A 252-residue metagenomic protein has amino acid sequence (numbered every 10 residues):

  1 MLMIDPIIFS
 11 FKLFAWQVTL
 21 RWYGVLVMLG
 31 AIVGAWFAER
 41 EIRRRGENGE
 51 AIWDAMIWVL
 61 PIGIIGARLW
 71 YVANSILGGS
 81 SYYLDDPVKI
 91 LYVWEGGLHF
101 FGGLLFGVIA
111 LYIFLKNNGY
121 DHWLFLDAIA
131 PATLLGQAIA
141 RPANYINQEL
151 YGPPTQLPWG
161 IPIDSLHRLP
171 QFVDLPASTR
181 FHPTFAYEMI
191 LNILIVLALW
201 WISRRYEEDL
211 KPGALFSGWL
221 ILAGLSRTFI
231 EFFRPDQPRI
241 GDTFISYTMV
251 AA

Functional and structural regions predicted by a protein language model:
M1-A252: A feature for loop-to-transmembrane-helix boundaries and adjacent hydrophobic helices in multi-pass integral membrane
